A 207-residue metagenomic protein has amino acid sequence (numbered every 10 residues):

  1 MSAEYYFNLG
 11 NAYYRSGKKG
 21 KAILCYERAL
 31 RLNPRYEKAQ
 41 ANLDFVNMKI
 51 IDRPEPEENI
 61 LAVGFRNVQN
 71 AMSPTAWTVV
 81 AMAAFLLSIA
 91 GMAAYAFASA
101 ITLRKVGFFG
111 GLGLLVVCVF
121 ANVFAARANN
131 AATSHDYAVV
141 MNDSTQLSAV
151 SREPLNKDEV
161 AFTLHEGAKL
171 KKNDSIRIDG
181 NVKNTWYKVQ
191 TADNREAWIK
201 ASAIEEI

Functional and structural regions predicted by a protein language model:
K19, K105-T145, R152-E159, K171-N173 (+2 more regions): Boundary regions of SH3-family modules and the immediately adjacent low-complexity/disordered segments in eukaryotic
D52, E57-F97: Membrane-embedded alpha-helical segments of integral membrane proteins
